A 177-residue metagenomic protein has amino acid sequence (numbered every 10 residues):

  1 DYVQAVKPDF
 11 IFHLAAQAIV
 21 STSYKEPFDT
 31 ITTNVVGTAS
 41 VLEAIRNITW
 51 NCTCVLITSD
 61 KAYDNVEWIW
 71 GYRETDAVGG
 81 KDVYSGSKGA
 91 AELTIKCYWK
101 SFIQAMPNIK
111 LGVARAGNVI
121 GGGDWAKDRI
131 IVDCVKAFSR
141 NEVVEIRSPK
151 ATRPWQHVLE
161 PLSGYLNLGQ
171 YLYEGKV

Functional and structural regions predicted by a protein language model:
D1-T33: NAD(P)H-binding glycine-rich loop region in Rossmannoid oxidoreductase-like domains and their noncatalytic homologs
Y2-V6, A44, A137, G164: CheY-like receiver
D9, S21, F28, A39 (+2 more regions): Residues in well-ordered alpha-helical elements
F10, S40, L93-C97, D133 (+1 more regions): Alpha-helical elements of Rossmann-like donor-binding domains used by nucleotide-donor carbohydrate transfer enzymes
I11-Q17, C54-S59, A114-A116: SDR active-site strand-loop-helix element
K25-E43, C52-T53, A62-V119, D124-A126: Catalytic helix-loop patch of NAD(P)-dependent Rossmann-fold dehydrogenases
T33, I120-D128, P149-S163, V177: Substrate-binding strand-loop-helix patch in Rossmann-like NAD(P)-dependent oxidoreductase/epimerase domains
I103, V132-E145, W155-V177: Alpha-helical substrate-binding/gating segment
